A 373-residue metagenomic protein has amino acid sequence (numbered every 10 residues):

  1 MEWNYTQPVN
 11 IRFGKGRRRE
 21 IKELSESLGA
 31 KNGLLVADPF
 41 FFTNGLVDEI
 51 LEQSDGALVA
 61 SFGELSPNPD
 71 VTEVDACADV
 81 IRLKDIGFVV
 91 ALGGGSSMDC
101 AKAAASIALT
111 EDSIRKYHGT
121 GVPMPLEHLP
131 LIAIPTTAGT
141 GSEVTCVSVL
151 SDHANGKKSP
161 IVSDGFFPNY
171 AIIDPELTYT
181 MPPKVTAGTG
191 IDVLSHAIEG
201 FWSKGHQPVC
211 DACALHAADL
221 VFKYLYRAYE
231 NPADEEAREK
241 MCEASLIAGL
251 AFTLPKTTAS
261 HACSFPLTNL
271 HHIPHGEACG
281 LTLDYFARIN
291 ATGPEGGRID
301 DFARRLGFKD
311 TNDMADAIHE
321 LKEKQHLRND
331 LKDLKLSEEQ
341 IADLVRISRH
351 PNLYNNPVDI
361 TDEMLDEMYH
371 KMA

Functional and structural regions predicted by a protein language model:
M1-F88, L331, N355: ATP/NTP phosphate-donor binding region
N10, N32-L34, A60, G87-V90 (+6 more regions): Structural motif
L46-V47, E73-V74, C100, R298 (+1 more regions): Residues at alpha-helix caps and immediate loop-helix transition turns in enzyme cores, especially N- and C-cap
T72-D79, L83-E176: Glycine/threonine-rich beta-strand-loop-alpha-helix active-site module that forms ligand/phosphate-binding
V147-P255, P357, E363: Carboxylate- and glycine-rich phosphate/diphosphate-binding segment that chelates Mg2+/Mn2+
G200-A317: Active-site segments that bind and position negatively charged phosphate/pyrophosphate groups
D300-A373: C-terminal charged capping/lid subdomain of soluble metabolic enzymes
